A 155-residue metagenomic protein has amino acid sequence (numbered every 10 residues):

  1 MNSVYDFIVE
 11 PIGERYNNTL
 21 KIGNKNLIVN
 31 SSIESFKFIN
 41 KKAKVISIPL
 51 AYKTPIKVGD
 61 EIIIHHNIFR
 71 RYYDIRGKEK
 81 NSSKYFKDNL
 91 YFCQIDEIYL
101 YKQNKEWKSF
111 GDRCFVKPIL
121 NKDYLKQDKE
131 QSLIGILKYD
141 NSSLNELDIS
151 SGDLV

Functional and structural regions predicted by a protein language model:
M1-V155: Acidic-enriched and Gly/Ser
